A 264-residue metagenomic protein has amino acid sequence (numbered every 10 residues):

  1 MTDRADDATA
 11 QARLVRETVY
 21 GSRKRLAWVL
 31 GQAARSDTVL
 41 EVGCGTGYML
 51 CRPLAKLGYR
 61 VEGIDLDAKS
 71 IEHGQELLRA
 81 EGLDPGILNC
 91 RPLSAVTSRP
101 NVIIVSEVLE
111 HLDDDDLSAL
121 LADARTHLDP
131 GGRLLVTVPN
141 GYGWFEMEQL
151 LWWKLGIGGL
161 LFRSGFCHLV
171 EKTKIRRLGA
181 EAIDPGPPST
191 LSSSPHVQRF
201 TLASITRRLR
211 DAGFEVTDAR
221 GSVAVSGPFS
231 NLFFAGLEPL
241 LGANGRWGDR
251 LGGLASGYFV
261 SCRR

Functional and structural regions predicted by a protein language model:
M1-S106, D115-L121, G221, A255-Y258: Conserved N-terminal segment of class I S-adenosyl-L-methionine
A12-R23, L66, D114-H127, R133-R263: S-adenosyl-L-methionine-dependent methyltransferase catalytic module, highlighting the catalytic core
D37, G131-G132: Surface-exposed loop/turn positions
E110: Catalytic acidic motif of RecA-like/P-loop NTPases
